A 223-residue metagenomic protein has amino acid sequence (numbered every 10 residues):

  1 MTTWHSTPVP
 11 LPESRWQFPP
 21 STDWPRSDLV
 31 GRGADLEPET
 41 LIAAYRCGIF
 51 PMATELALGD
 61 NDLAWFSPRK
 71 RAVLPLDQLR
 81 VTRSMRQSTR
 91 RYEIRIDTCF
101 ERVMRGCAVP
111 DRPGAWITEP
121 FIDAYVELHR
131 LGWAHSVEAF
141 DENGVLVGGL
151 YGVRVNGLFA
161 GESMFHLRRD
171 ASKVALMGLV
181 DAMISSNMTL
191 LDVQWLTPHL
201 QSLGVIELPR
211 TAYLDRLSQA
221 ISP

Functional and structural regions predicted by a protein language model:
M1-P223: N-acyltransferase acceptor-side catalytic subdomain
